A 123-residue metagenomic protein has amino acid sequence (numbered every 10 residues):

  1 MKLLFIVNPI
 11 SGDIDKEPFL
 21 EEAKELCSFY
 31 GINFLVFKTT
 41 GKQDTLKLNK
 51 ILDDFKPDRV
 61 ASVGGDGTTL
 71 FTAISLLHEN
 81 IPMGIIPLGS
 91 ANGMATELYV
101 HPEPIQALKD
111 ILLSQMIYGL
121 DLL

Functional and structural regions predicted by a protein language model:
M1-V60, L70, I74-S75, Q106-L108 (+1 more regions): ATP/NTP phosphate-donor binding region
L4-I6, Y30, H78-P82, I86-L123: Catalytic core of DAGKc-family lipid kinases
P9, V63-G65, I86-L88: Glycine-rich beta-strand-to-loop/alpha-helix junction loops that act as flexible
I14, D66-G67, G89-G93: Gly/Ser/Thr-rich beta-alpha loop segments that engage phosphate groups in nucleotides
K56, G64, N80: Conserved functional loop/turn residues at catalytic and ligand-binding sites
D58, S62, E97-L98: Short gly/ser-rich anion-binding loops that grip negatively charged ligand groups
